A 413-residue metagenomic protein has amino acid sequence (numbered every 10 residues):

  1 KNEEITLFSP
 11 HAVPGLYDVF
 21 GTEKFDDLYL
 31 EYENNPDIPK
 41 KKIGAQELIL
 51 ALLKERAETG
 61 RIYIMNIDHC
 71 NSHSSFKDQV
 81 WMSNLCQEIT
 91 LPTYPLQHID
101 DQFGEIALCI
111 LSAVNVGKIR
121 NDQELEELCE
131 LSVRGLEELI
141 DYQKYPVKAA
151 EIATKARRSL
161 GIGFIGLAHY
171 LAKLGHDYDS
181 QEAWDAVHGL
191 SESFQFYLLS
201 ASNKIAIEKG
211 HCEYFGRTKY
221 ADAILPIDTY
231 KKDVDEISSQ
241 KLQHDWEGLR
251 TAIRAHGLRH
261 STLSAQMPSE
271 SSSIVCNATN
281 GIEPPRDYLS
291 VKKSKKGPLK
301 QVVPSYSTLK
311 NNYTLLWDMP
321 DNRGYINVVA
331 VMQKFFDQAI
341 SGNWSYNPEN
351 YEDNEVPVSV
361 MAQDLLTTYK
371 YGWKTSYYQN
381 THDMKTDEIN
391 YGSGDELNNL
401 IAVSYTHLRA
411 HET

Functional and structural regions predicted by a protein language model:
K1-D101, A107-I110, R120-N121, Y145 (+3 more regions): Active-site cavity-forming subdomains of large catalytic enzyme subunits
H11-P36, V116, R120-E126, K155-D222 (+1 more regions): N-terminal leader/propeptide and maturation segments of large enzyme subunits in energy/redox metabolism and hydrolases
P39-I43, L53, H98-F103, I119-E127 (+6 more regions): Alpha-helix capping and helix-loop boundary segments enriched in small/acidic/polar residues
E55-N66, L111, A156-L171, R259-R286 (+1 more regions): Conserved phosphate/anionic-ligand binding catalytic regions in large, soluble enzymes, centered on
F103-I162, A172, S307-L309, A339-S341 (+1 more regions): Long, charged, mostly alpha-helical binding arms that flank functional sites
C129-E151, D177-S269: Internal maturation/activation junctions in enzymes
L136, I140-D141, H211, S239-Q243 (+2 more regions): Catalytic alpha/beta core of large soluble enzyme barrels
V403-T413: Conserved small/polar residues in nucleotide/adenosyl-binding loops
